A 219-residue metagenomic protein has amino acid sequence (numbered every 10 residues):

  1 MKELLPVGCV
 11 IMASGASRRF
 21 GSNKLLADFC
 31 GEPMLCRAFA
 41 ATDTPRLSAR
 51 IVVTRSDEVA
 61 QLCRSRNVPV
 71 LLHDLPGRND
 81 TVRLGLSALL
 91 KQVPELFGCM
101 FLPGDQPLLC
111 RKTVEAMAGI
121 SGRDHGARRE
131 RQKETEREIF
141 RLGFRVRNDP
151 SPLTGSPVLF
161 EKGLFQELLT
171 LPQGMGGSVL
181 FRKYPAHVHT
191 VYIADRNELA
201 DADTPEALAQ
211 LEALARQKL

Functional and structural regions predicted by a protein language model:
K2-D57: N-terminal glycine-rich phosphate-binding loop and ensuing alpha1 helix
K2-L5, C9, Q166, T170-L219: Conserved alpha/beta core of the MobA/IspD/sugar-nucleotide pyrophosphorylase nucleotidyltransferase superfamily
M12-S14, V53, L102-P103, G143-R145 (+1 more regions): Short beta-strand segments
D28, L108, V158-L159, T190 (+1 more regions): Short aromatic/basic micro-patch
F29, L71-H73, L142, V191 (+1 more regions): Hydrophobic residues at beta-strand termini and immediately following loops that shape nucleotide-binding pockets
S48-L84: Short, surface-exposed acidic-centric catalytic microdomains
L75-L169: Conserved beta-loop-beta/alpha segment of the NTase-like Rossmann-fold superfamily that binds/positions NTPs
